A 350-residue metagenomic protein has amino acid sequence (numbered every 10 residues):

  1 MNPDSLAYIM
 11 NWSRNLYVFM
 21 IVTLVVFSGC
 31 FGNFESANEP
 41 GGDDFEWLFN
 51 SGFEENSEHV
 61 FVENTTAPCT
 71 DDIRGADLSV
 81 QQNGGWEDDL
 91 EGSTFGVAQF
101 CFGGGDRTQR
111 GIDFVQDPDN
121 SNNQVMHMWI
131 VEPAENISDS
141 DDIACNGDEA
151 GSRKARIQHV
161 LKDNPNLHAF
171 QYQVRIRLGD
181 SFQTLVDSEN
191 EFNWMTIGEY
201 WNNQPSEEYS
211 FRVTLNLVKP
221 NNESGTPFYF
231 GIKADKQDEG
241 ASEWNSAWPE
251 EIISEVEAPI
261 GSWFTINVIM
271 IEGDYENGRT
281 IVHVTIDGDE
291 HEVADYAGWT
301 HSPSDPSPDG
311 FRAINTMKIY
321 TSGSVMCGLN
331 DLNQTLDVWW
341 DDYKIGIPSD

Functional and structural regions predicted by a protein language model:
M1-P40: Secretory targeting signatures
E39-D350: Low-complexity, Ser/Thr/Pro/Gly-rich disordered linker/stalk regions
